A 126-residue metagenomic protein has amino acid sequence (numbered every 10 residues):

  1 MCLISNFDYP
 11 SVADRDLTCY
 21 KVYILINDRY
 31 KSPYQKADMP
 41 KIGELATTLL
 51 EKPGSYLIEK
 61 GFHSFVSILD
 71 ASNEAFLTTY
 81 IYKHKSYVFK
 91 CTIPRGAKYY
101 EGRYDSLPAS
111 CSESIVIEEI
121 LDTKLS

Functional and structural regions predicted by a protein language model:
M1-F62, V66-S126: Conserved NAD+-utilizing ADP-ribose enzyme module
